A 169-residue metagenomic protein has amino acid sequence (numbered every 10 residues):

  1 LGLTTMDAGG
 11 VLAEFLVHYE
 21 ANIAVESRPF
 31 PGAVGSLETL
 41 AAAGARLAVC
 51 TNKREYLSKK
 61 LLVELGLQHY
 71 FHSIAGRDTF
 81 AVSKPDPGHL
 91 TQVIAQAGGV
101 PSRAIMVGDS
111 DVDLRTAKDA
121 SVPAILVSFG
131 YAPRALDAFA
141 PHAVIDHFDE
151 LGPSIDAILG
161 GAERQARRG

Functional and structural regions predicted by a protein language model:
L1: Conserved phosphoryl-transfer catalytic core
T5-L16: Short, well-structured alpha-helical segments
G9-G10, E20-V49, E55-K60, K84-P87: Short, acidic loop-to-helix structural element flanking the phosphoryl-transfer center in phosphate-processing enzymes
V17, E38-A41, R54-E55, K59-G169: Asp-based, Mg2+/Mn2+-dependent phosphohydrolase catalytic module
